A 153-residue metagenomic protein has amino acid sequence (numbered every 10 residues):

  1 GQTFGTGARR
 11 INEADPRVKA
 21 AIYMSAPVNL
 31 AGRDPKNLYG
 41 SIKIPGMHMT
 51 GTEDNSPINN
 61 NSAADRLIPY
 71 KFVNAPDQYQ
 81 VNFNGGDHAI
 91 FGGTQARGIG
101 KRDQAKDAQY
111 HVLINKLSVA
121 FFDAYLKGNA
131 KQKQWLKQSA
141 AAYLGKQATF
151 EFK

Functional and structural regions predicted by a protein language model:
G1-Q2, S25-V28, P57-N61, K71 (+1 more regions): A short linear-motif detector with a strong N-terminal bias
G1-S41: Primarily recognizes the serine-hydrolase "nucleophile elbow" in alpha/beta-hydrolase and SGNH/GDSL folds
A8-I11, A64-K71, L136-S139: Intrinsically disordered, low-complexity boundary segments flanking structured domains
P16-A31, A75-G85, I114-D123: A short, hydrophobic secondary-structure junction motif
K36-L38, P45, D54, Q147-F152: Substrate-gating cap/lid region and adjacent catalytic-acid/histidine neighborhood within extracellular/lumenal
G40-L113: Active-site-adjacent alpha-helix of alpha/beta-hydrolase-fold enzymes
G85-H88, G93-K153: Alpha/beta-hydrolase-fold serine-hydrolase catalytic core, especially in secreted/extracellular enzymes
